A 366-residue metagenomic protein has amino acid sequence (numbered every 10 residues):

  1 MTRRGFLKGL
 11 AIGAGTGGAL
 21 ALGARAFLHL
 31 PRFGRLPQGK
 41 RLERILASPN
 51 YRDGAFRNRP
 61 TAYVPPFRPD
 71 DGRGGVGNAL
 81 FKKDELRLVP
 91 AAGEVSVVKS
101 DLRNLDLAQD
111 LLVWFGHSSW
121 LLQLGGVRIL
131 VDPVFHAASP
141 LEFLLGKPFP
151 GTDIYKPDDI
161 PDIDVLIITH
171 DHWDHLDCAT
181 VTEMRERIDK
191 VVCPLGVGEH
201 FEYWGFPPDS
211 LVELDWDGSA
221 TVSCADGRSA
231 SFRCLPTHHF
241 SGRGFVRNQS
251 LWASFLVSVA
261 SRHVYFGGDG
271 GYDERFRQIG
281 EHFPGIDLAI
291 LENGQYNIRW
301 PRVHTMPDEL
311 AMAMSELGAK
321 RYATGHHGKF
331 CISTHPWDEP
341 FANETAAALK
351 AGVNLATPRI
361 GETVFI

Functional and structural regions predicted by a protein language model:
T2-G9, L28-G34, G39-A47, Y51 (+6 more regions): Cap/insert and terminal regions of metallo-dependent hydrolase folds
R3-F149, D153-D159, V259-G268, D287-G294: Metallo-beta-lactamase
E85-L107, P194-R262, N343-T363: Metallo-beta-lactamase
S118-Q123, T221-I286, P301-E309: Catalytic core of the metallo-beta-lactamase
L122, D132, H170, F232 (+4 more regions): Divalent metal-coordination and catalytic microenvironments
V131-D132, K190-V192, P208-W216, D287-I290: Short hydrophobic/aromatic-enriched beta-strand-loop microsegments
P133-F135, D171, T237-H238, G268-G270 (+2 more regions): Active-site metal-binding loops of divalent metal-dependent hydrolases
L145-C193, P284-I290: Active-site metal-binding motif and surrounding structural segment of the metallo-beta-lactamase
